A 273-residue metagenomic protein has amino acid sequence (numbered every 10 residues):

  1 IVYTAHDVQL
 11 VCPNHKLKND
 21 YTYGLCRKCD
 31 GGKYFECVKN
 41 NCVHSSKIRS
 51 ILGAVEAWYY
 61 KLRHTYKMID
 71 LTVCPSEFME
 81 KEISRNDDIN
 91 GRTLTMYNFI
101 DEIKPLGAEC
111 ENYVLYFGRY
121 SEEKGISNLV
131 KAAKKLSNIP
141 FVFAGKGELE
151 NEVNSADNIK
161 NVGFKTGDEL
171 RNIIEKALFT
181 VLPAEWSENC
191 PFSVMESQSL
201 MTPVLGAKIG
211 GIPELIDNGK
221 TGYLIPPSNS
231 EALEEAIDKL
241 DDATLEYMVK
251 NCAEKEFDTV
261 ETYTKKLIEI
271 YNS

Functional and structural regions predicted by a protein language model:
L10, R27-K104: Donor nucleotide-sugar binding/catalytic pocket of nucleotide-sugar-dependent glycosyltransferases
V73, I100, L106-K124, V130-K134 (+1 more regions): Conserved donor-binding/catalytic core segment of Leloir-type glycosyltransferases
N151-N172: Nucleotide-activated donor-binding/catalytic signature segment of Leloir-type glycosyltransferases, i.e., the conserved
G163-F164, N218-G219, Y223-S230, I237-A243: Conserved acidic donor-binding segment of nucleotide-sugar-dependent glycosyltransferases
R171, N189, V194-S199, P213-E214 (+1 more regions): Short alpha-helical segment that forms part of, or immediately flanks, the ligand-binding pocket in carbohydrate-active
E175-N189, T202: Acidic donor-binding loop of glycosyltransferase active sites
E185, T202, G206-P213, K220 (+1 more regions): Short glycine-rich donor-binding/catalytic loop of glycosyltransferases that coordinates the nucleotide-sugar
T221, L245-D258: A short, well-ordered alpha-helix in the C-terminal region of glycosyltransferases
